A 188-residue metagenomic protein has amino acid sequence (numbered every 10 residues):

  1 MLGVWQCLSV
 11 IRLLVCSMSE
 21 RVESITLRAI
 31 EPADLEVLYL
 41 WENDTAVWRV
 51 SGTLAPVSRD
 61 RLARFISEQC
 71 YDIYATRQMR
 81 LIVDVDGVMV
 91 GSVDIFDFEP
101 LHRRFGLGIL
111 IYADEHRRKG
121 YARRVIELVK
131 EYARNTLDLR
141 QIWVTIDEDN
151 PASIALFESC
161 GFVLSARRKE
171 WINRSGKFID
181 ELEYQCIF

Functional and structural regions predicted by a protein language model:
Q6, L13-T26, I30-P32, D84-F188: Acyl-donor (CoA/ACP) binding surface of acyl/acetyltransferases
L8-R64: A short, well-structured alpha-helix characteristic of acyl/acetyltransferase catalytic modules
L35, A46-V47, Y71-Y74, D138: Generic structural signal for secondary-structure transition and capping sites
V37, R61-E68, R124, L128 (+1 more regions): Alpha-helical elements of Rossmann-like donor-binding domains used by nucleotide-donor carbohydrate transfer enzymes
L38, Q78-M79, R167: Short loop/turn microsegments at loop-to-beta-strand junctions
Q69-I82: A short helix-loop-beta-strand connector motif used in the catalytic cores of GNAT acetyltransferases and, in some
